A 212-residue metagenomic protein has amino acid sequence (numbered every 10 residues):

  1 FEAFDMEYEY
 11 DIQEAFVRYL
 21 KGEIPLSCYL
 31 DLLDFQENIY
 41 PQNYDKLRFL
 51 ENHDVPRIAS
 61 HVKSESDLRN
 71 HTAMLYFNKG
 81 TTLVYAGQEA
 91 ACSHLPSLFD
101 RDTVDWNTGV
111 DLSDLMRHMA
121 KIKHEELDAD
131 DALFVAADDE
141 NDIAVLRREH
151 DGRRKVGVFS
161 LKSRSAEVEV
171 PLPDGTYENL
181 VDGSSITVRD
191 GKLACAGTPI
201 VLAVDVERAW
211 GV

Functional and structural regions predicted by a protein language model:
F1-Q42, K46, E65, M74 (+4 more regions): Active-site-proximal helices and loops of the catalytic beta/alpha 8
Q42-K63: Active-site clefts of carbohydrate-active enzymes
D45, K79-T82: Loop/turn elements at helix/coil->beta-strand transitions in domains of secreted/extracellular proteins
L68: Conserved interdomain hinge at the start of the Helicase C-terminal
T72-G80: Active-site region of glycoside hydrolase catalytic domains
L83-A90: Short acidic/histidine-rich active-site segments
E178-K192: Solvent-exposed beta-strand/loop surfaces of large extracellular or lumenal domains
V188-V212: C-terminal beta-strand-rich structural cap/linker in extracellular carbohydrate-active enzymes
